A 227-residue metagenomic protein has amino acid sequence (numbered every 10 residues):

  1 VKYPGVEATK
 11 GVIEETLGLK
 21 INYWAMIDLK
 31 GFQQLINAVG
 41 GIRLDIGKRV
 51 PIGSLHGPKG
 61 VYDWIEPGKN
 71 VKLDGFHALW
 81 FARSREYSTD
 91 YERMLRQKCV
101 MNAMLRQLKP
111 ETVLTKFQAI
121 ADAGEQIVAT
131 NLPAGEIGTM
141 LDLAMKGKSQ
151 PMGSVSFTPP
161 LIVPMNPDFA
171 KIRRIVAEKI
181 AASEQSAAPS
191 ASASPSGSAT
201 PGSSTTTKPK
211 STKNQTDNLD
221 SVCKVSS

Functional and structural regions predicted by a protein language model:
V1-Y3, G18-Y23, R83-E92, R106-E111 (+2 more regions): Second-shell loop/turn segments in exported
Y3-G5, I21, L44, R49 (+2 more regions): Mature, Sec-exported extracytoplasmic domains of Gram-positive
V6-E14, L29-Q33, N37, G75-L79 (+8 more regions): Extracytoplasmic/secreted envelope proteins and their assembly/folding machinery, especially bacterial periplasmic
I21-D28, I46-R49, T112-A119, E184-A191: Surface-exposed patches in mature extracellular/periplasmic domains of secreted proteins
Y23-M26, W80-F81, S154-S156: Structural recognition of the beta-strand scaffold that forms the well-ordered cores of secreted hydrolase catalytic
A25-G31, G40, K48-V50, P159-L161: A mature extracytoplasmic/lumenal domain signature
Q34-T115: Flexible, polar/acidic helix-loop-strand segments at domain edges
L73, A129-S227: C-terminal solvent-exposed extensions
